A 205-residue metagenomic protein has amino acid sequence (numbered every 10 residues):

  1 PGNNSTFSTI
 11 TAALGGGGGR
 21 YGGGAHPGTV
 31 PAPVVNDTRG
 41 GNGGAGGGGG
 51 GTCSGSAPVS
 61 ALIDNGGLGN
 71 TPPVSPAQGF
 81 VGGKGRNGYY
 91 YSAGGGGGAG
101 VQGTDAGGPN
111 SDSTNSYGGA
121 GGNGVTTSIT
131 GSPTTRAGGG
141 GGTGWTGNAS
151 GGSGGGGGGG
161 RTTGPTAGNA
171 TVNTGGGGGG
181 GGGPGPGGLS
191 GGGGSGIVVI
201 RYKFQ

Functional and structural regions predicted by a protein language model:
P1-Q205: Low-complexity, glycine/proline-biased repetitive segments and flexible coils/loops
